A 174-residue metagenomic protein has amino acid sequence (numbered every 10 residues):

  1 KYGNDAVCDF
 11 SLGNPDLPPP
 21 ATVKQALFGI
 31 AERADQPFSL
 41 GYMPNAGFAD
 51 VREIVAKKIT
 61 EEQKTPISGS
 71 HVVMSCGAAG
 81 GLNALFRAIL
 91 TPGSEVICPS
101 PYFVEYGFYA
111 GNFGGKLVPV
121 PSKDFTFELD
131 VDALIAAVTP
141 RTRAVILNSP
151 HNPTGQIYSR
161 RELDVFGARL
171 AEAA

Functional and structural regions predicted by a protein language model:
K1-G77, A84, A133: N-terminal small-domain helix-loop-helix segment of the aminotransferase-like
Y2, F113, E172-A173: Helix C-cap/helix->beta junction micro-motif
P15, A79, S149-P153: Short glycine-rich anion-binding loops that position phosphate/pyrophosphate groups of nucleotides and phosphorylated
A26-I30, I54, K58, Y109 (+2 more regions): Alpha-helical structural signal in soluble globular domains
P66-V72, P92-E95, R141: Short acidic capping loops at alpha-helix termini that bridge into adjacent secondary structure
A88-Y109: Conserved PLP-anchoring active-site segment centered on the Schiff-base-forming lysine
G111-L117: A short helix-loop-beta submotif of the ANL/AMP-binding
V118, K123-A174: Active-site phosphate-binding strand-loop segment of PLP-dependent enzymes
